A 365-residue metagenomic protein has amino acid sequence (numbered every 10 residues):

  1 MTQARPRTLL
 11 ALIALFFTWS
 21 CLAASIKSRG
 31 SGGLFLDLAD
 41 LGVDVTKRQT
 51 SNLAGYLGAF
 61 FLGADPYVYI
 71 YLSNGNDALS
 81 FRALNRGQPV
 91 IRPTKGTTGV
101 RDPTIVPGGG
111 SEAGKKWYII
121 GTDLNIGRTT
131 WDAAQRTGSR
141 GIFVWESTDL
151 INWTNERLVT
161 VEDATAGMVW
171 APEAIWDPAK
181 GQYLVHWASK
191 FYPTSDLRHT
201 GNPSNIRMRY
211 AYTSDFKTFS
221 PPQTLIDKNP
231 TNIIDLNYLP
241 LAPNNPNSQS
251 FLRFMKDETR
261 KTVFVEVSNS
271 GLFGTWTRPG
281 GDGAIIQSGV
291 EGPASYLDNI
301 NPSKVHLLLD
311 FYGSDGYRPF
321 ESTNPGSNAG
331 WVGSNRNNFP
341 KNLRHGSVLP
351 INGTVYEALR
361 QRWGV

Functional and structural regions predicted by a protein language model:
M1-D44: Fungal secretory targeting signals
I26-V365: Carbohydrate-active catalytic/glycan-binding domains of CAZyme proteins, especially the secreted or lumenal ectodomains
